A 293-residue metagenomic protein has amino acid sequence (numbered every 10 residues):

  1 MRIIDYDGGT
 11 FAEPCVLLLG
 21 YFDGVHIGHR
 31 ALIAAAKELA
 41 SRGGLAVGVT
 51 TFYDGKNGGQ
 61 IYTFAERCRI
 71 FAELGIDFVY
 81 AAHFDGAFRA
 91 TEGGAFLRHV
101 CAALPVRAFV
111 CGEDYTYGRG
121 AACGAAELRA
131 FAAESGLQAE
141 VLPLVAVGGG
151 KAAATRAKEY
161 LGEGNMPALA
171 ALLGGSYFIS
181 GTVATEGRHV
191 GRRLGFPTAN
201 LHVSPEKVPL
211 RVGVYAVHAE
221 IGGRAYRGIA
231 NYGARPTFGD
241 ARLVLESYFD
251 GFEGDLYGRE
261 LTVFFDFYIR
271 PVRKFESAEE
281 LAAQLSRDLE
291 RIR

Functional and structural regions predicted by a protein language model:
M1-G8, Y80: Short acidic-hydrophobic, aromatic-tinged amphipathic segments that line or gate anion-handling sites
G8-A65, R69: N-terminal catalytic cores of NTP/NDP-binding nucleotidyl/phosphoryl-transfer enzymes
G9-E13, G86-R89, V145-G150: A short acidic, often aromatic-flanked loop/helix-cap motif at beta-alpha or helix-coil junctions that lines enzyme
H26, F71, F109, L169 (+2 more regions): Residue-level signal for inorganic ion chemistry
G44-G48, F78, Q138: Residues at the starts of beta-strands that form the adenosine-phosphate
Y53-S135: N-terminal Rossmann-like or analogous alpha/beta NTP/dinucleotide-binding catalytic cores that position adenine
A132-N231: Glycine-rich, Lys/Arg-enriched anion-binding loops that position phosphate/diphosphate groups for phosphoryl
E186-R293: Phosphate/ribose-recognition catalytic cores of enzymes acting on nucleotide-derived substrates
